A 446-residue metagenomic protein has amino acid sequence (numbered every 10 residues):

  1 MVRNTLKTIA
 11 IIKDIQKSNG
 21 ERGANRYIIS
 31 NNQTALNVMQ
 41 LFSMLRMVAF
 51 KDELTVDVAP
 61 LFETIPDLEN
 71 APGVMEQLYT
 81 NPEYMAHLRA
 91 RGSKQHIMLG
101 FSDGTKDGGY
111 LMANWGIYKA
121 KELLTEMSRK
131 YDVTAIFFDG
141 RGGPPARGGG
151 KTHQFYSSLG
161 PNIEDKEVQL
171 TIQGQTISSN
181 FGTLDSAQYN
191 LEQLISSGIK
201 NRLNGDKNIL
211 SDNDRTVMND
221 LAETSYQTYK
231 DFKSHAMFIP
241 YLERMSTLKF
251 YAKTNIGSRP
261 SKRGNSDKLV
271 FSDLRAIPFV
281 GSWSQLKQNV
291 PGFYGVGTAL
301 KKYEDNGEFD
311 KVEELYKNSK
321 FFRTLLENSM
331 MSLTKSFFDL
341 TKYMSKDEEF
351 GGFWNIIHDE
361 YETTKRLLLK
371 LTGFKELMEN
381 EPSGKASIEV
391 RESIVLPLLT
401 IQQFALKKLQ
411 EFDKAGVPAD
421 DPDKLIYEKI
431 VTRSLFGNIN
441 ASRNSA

Functional and structural regions predicted by a protein language model:
M1, T5-A10, Q16-E21, G100-D107 (+6 more regions): Acidic, glycine-enriched catalytic cores built around paired aspartates
M1-M39, S43, M47-F50, I65-L68 (+3 more regions): Active-site cores of enzymes that catalyze phosphoryl transfer or operate on phosphate-rich substrates
R22-Y27, T55-A59, K94-H96, D132-I136 (+1 more regions): Beta-sheet entry/capping signal
L36, L111-M112, R147-F155: Short glycine/threonine-rich loop-to-helix capping motif typified by GTGT followed within a few residues by an Asp-Pro
Q40-F42, P144, G150-K151, S258: Flexible, glycine/threonine-enriched loop-and-boundary segments that flank and lead into catalytic domains of large
A49-T55, Y79-R89, Y156-G174: Acidic, His- and aromatic-enriched active-site or binding-groove loops in soluble protein domains that engage sugars
P60, G143: Conserved, mostly hydrophobic/aromatic
E126-M127, E164: Alpha-helical scaffold elements within enzyme catalytic domains, especially in hydrolases
